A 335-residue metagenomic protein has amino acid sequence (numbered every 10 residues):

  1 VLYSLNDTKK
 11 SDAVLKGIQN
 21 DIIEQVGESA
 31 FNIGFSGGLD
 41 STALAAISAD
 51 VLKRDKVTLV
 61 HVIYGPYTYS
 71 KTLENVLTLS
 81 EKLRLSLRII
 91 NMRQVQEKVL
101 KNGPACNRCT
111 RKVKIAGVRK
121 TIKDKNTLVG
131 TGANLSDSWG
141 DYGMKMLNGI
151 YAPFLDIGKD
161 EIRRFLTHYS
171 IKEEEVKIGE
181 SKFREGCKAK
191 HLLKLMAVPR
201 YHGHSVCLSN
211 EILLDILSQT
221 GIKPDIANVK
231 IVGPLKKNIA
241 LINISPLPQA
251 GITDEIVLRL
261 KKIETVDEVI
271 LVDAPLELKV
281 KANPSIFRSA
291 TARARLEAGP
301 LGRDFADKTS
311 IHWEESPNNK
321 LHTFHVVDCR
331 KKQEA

Functional and structural regions predicted by a protein language model:
V1-H168, A240, V257-V266, L278-A335: ATP-dependent adenylation/nucleotidyltransferase module used to activate substrates
D7-K9, G38, S205-E211, I242 (+1 more regions): Intrinsic-disorder/low-complexity, polar/charged segments
L59, G233-P246: Short, aliphatic-rich beta-strand segments
R111, V206-L213, Q249-V257: Generic alpha-helical secondary structure
G132, N243-S245, V272-A274: Generic beta-strand/beta-sheet core signal
Y142, N228-P234: Short, flexible, solvent-exposed loop/turn segments with mixed acidic/basic and small polar residues
R163-N228, V269-N283, S289-G302: Mid-to-C-terminal catalytic subdomains of enzymes that bind/position adenosyl phosphate moieties or nucleic-acid
I244-I270: Short, non-transmembrane amphipathic alpha-helical segments
